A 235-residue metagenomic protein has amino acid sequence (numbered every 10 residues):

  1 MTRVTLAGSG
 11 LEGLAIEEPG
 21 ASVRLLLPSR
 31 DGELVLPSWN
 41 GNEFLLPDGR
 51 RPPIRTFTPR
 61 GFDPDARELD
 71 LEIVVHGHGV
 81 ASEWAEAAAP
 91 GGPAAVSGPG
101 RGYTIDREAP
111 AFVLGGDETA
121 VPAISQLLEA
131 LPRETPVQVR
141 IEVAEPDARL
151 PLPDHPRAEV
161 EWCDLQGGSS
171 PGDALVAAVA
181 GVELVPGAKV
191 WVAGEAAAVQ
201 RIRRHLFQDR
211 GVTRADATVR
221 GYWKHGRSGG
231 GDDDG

Functional and structural regions predicted by a protein language model:
M1-G235: Extended, composition-driven regions rather than compact fold-specific motifs
